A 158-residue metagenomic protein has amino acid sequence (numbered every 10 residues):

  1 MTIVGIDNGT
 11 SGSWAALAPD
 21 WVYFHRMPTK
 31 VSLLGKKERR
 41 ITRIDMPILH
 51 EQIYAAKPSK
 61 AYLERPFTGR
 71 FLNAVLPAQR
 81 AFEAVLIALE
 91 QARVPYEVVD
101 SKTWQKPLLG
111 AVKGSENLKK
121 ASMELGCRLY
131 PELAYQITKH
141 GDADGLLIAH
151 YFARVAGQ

Functional and structural regions predicted by a protein language model:
M1-Q158: Phosphate- and other anionic-substrate recognition elements at nucleic-acid/protein interfaces
